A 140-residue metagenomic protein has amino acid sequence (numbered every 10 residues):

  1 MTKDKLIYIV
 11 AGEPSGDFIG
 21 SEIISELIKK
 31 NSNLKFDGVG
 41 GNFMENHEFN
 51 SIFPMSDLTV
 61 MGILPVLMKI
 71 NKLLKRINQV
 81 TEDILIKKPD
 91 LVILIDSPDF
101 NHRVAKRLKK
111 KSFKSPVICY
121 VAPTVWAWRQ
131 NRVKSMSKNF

Functional and structural regions predicted by a protein language model:
K5-F140: Active-site and donor-binding regions of nucleotide-sugar-utilizing enzymes
